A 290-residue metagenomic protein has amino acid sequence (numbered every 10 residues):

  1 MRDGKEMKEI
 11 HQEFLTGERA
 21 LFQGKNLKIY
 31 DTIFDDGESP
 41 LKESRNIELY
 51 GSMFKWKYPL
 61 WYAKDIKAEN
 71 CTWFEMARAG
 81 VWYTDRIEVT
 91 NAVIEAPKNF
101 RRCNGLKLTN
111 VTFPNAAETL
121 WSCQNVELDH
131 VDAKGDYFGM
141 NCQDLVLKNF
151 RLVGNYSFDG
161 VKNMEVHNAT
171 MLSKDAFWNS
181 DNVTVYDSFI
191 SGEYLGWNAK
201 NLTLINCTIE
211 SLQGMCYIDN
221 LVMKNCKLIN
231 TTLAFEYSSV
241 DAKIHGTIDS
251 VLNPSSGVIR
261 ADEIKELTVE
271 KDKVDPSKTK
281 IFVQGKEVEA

Functional and structural regions predicted by a protein language model:
M1-A290: Long, distal/terminal scaffolding or interaction modules with repetitive or compositionally biased sequence
